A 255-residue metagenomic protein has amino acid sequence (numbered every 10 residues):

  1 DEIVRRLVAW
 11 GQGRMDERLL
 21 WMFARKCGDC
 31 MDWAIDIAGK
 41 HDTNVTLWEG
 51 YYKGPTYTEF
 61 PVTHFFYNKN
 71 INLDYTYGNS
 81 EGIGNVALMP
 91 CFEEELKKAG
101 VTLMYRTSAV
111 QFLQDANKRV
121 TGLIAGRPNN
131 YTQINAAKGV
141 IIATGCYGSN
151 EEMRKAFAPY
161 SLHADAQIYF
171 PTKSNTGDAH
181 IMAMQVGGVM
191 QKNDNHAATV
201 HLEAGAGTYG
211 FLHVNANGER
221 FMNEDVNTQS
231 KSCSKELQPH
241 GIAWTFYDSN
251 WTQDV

Functional and structural regions predicted by a protein language model:
D1-F23: Glycine-rich active-site loop/strand segments that organize a redox cofactor
L19-Y131, E151-E152: Conserved redox-cofactor binding core of oxidoreductases
L20, G78-G82, A166-K173, S232 (+1 more regions): Hydrophobic alpha-helical scaffolding
A34, L103-Y105, A136, I142-A143 (+3 more regions): General beta-strand structural signal in soluble alpha/beta enzymes
V110, P128-N130, G139-I142, C146-G148 (+3 more regions): Short, glycine-/Ser/Thr-/acidic-enriched flexible segments
R127-H201: Glycine-rich loop(s) and the adjacent beta-strand/alpha-helix scaffold that form part
H180, V189-V255: An anion/pyrophosphate-binding glycine-rich loop and adjacent beta-alpha core in soluble alpha-beta enzymes
